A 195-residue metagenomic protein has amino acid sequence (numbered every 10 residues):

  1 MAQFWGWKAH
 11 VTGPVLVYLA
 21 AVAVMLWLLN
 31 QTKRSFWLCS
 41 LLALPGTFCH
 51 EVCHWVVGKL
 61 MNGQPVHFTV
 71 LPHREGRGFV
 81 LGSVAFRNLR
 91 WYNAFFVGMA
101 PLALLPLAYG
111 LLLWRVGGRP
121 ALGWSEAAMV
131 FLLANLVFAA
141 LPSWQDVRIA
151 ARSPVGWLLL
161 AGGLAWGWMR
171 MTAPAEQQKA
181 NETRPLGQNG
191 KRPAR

Functional and structural regions predicted by a protein language model:
F4-N30, P72-R195: Metalloprotease/metallohydrolase-associated module, dominated by Zn2+-dependent proteases
T32-R90: Small-residue-rich helix-interface/hinge motifs
